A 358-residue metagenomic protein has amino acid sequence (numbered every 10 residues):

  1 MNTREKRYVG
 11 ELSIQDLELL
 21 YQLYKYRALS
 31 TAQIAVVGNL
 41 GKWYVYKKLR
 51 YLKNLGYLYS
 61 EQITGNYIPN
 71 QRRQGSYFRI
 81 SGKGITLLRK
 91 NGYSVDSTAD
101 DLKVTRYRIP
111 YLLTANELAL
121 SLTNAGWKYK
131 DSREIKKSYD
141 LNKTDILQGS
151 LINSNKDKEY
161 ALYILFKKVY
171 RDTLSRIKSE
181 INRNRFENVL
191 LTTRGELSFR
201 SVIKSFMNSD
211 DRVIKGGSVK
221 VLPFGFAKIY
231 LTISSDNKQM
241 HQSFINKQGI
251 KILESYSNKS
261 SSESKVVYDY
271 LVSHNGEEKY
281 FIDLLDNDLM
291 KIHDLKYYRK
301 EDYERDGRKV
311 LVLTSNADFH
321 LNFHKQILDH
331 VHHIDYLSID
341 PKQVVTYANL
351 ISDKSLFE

Functional and structural regions predicted by a protein language model:
M1-R108, L112-A115, S121, A125 (+3 more regions): Nuclease-adjacent, charged terminal/linker segments that flank catalytic cores
P110-E358: Electrostatic, structured charged patches in enzyme active sites and in nucleic-acid/phosphate-binding
